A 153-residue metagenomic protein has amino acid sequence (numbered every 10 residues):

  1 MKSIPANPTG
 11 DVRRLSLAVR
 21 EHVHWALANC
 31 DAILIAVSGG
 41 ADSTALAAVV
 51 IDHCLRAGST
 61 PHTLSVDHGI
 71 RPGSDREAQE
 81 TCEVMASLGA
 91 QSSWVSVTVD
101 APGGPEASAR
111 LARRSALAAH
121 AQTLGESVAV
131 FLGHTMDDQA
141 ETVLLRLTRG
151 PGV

Functional and structural regions predicted by a protein language model:
M1-V153: Core alpha/beta nucleotide-donor-binding catalytic domains of modification enzymes
